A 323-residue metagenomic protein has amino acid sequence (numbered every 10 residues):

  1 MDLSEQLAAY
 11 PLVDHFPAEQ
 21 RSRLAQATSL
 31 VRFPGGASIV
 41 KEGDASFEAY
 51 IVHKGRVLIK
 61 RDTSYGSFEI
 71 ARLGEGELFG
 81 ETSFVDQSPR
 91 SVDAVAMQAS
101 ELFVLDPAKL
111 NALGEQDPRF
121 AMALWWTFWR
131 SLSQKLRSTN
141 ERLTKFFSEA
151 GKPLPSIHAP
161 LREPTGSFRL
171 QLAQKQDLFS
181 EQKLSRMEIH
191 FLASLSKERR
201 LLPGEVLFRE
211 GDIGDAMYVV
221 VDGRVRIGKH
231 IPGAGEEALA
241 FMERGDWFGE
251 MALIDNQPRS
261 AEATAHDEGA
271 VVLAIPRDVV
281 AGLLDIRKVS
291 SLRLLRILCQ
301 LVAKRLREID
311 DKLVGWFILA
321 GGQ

Functional and structural regions predicted by a protein language model:
M1-L30, P34, K145-L202: Cyclic nucleotide-binding regulatory module and flanking cytosolic helices
G36, F47-K60, S64, E75-E77 (+3 more regions): Glycine- and acidic-residue-biased ligand/ion/polar-headgroup-sensing regions
I39-D44, L207-D212: Short phosphate-coordinating micro-motif centered on Lys-Gly-acidic
K60-D62, V95-M97, G228-P232, T264-H266: A generic structural motif
I70-F128, S133, L239-R296: Cyclic-nucleotide recognition modules
T127-E181, R296-Q323: Polybasic "coupling" helices that flank or enter modular domains
R209, V220, P232-G233: Flexible loop/N-cap segments at domain edges
